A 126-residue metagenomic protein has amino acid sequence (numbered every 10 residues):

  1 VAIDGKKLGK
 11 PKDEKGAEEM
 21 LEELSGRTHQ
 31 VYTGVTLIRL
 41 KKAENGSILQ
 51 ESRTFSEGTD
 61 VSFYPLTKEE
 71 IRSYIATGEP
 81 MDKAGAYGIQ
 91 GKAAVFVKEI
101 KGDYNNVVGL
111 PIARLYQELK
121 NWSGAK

Functional and structural regions predicted by a protein language model:
V1-K126: Anionic-ligand binding patches
